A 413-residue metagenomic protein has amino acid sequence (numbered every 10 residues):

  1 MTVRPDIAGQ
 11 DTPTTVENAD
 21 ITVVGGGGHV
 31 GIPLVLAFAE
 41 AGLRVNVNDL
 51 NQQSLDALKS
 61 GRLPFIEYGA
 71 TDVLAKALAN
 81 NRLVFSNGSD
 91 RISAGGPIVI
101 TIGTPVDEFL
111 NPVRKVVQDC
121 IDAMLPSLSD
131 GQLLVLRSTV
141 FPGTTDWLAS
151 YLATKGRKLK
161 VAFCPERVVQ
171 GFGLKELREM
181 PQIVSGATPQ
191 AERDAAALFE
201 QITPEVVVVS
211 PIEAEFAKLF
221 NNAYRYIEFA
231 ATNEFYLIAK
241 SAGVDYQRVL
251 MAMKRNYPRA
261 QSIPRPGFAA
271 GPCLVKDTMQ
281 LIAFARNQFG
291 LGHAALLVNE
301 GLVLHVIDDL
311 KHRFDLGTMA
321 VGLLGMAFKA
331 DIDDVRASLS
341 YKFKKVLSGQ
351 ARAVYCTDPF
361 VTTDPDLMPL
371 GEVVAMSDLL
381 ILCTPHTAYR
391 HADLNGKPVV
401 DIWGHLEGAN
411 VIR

Functional and structural regions predicted by a protein language model:
T2-R413: Structural/interface elements that position substrates and couple domains in central-metabolism enzymes
